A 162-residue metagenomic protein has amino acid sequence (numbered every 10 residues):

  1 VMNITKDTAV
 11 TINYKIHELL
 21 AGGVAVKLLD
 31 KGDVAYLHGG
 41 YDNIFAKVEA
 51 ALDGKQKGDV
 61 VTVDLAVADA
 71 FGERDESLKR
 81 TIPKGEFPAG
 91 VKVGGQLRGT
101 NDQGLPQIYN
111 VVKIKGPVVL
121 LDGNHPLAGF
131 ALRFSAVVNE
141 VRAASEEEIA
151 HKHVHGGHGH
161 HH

Functional and structural regions predicted by a protein language model:
I4-D7, A25-K27: Generic signature of intrinsically disordered, low-complexity, basic-rich segments and short cationic peptides
K6-A21, V48, K55-E86, V91-A143: FKBP-type peptidyl-prolyl cis-trans isomerase
G22, K31, G39, F71 (+1 more regions): Feature targets compositionally biased, intrinsically disordered low-complexity regions with long contiguous runs
G22-A25, A144-A150: Short acidic, Gly/Pro-enriched loop/turn segments at secondary-structure junctions
V24-A25, V34, R74, N101 (+1 more regions): Compositionally biased, intrinsically disordered low-complexity regions
V26-G54, S77-R80: Glycine-rich strand-loop-strand elements at beta-sheet edges
E147-H162: Histidine-centered metal-binding segments
